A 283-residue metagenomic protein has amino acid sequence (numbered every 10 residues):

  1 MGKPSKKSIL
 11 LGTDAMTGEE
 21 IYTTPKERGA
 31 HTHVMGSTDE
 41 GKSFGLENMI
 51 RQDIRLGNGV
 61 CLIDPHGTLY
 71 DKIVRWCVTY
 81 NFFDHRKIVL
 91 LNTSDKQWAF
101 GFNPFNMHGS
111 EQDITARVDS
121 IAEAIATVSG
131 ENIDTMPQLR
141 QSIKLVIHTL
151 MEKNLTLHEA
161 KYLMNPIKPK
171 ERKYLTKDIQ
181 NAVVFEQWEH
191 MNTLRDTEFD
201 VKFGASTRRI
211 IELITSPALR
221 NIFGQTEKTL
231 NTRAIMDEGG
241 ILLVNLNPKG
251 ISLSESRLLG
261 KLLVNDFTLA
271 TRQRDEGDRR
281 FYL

Functional and structural regions predicted by a protein language model:
G2-T17, P25-L283: P-loop NTPase motor domains
E20: Conserved oxyanion/phosphate-binding beta-strand-loop segments in alpha/beta enzyme cores
